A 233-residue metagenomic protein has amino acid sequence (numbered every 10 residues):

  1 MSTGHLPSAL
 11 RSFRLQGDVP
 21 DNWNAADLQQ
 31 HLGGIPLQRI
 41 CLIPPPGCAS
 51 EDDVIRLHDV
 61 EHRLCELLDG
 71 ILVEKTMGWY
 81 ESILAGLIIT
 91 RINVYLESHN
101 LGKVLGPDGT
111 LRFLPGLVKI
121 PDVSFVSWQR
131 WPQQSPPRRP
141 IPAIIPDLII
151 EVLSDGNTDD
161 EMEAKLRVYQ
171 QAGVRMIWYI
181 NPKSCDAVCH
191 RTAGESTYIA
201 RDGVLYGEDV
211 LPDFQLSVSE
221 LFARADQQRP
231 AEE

Functional and structural regions predicted by a protein language model:
M1-E233: Gly/Pro/Ser/Thr-rich low-complexity, intrinsically disordered segments predominantly at protein N-termini
